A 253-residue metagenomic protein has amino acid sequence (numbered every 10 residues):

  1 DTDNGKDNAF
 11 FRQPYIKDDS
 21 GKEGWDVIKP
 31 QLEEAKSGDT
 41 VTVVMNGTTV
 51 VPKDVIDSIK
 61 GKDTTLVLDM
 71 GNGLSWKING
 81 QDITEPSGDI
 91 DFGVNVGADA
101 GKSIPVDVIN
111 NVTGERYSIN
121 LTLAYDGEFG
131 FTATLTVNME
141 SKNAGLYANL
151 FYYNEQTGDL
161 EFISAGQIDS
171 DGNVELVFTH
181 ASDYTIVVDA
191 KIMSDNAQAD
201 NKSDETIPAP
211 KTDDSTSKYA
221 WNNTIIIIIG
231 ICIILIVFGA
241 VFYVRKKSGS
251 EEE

Functional and structural regions predicted by a protein language model:
D1-Y15, V112-R116, A124-T134, N138-W221 (+2 more regions): Proteolytic cleavage junctions
D3-G5, A9, S20-G21, V41 (+9 more regions): Intrinsically disordered, low-complexity regions of eukaryotic proteins
P14-Q156: Proteolytic processing hotspots in large secreted/extracellular or virion-associated proteins and select intracellular
Q31, D82, L123, D159 (+3 more regions): A generic structural signal for solvent-exposed, polar alpha-helical segments
T48, G101, D204-T206, I234-I236: Generic N-terminal simple sequence motifs
T84-P86, I192-S194, G239, V244: Generic alpha-helical propensity signal that fires on short helical segments and nearby coil/disordered stretches
I228-E253: C-terminal membrane-anchoring or membrane-association module
